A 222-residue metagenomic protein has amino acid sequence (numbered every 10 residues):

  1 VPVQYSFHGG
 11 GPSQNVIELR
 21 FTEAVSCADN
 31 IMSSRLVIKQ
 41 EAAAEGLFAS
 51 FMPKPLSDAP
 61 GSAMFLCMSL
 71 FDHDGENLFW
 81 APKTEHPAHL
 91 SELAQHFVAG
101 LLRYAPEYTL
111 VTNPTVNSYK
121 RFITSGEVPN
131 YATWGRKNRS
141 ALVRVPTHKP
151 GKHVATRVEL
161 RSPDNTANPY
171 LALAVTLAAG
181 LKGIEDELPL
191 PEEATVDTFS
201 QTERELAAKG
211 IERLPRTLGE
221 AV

Functional and structural regions predicted by a protein language model:
V1-V222: Glycine-rich, acidic/polar active-site loops that bind/position phosphate-bearing ligands
